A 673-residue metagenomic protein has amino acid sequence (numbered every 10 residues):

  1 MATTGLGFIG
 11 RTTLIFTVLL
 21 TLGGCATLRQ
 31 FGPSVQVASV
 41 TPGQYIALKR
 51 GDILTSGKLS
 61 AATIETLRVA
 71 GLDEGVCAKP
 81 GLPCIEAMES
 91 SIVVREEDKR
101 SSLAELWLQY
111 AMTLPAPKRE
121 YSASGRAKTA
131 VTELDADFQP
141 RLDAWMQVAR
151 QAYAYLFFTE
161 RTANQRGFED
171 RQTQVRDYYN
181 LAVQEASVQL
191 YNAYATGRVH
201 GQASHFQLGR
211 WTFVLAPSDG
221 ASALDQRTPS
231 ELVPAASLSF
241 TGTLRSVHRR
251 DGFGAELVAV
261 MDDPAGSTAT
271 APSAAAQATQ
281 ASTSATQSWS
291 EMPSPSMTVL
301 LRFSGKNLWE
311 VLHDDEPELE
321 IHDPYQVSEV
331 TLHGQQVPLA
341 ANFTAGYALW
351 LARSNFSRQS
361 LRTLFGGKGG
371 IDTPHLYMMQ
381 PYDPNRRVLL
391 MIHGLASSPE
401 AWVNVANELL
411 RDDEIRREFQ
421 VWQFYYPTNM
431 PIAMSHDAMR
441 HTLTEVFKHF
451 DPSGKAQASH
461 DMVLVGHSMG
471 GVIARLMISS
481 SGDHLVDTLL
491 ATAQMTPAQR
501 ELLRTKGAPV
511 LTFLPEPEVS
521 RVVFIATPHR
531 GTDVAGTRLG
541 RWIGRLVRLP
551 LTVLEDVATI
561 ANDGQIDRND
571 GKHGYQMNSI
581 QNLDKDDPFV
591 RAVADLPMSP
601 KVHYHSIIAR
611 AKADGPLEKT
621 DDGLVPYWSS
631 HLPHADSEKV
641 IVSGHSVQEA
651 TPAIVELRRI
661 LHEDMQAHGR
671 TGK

Functional and structural regions predicted by a protein language model:
A2-L14: Bacterial N-terminal signal peptides that target proteins for export
T12-G23: Bacterial N-terminal signal peptides
C25-L389, S398-N404, Q420-Q423, Q666-K673: Flexible, membrane-associating and regulatory peripheral segments of lipid-active enzymes
M112, A116-Y191, A195-T196, M391-L395 (+2 more regions): Serine-dependent carboxylesterase/thioesterase catalytic core of lipase-like alpha/beta-hydrolase/SGNH enzymes
A396-S397, T428-N429, D483, P528-R530 (+3 more regions): Short, solvent-exposed loop/turn segments at secondary-structure junctions
V403-F419: Short amphipathic alpha-helix adjacent to the substrate-entry channel of hydrolases
R416-E445, L617-I641: Extended hydrophobic/aromatic segments used for targeting, binding, or gating
R545-K673: C-terminal subdomain of alpha/beta-hydrolase-fold enzymes, centered on the catalytic histidine and its supporting
